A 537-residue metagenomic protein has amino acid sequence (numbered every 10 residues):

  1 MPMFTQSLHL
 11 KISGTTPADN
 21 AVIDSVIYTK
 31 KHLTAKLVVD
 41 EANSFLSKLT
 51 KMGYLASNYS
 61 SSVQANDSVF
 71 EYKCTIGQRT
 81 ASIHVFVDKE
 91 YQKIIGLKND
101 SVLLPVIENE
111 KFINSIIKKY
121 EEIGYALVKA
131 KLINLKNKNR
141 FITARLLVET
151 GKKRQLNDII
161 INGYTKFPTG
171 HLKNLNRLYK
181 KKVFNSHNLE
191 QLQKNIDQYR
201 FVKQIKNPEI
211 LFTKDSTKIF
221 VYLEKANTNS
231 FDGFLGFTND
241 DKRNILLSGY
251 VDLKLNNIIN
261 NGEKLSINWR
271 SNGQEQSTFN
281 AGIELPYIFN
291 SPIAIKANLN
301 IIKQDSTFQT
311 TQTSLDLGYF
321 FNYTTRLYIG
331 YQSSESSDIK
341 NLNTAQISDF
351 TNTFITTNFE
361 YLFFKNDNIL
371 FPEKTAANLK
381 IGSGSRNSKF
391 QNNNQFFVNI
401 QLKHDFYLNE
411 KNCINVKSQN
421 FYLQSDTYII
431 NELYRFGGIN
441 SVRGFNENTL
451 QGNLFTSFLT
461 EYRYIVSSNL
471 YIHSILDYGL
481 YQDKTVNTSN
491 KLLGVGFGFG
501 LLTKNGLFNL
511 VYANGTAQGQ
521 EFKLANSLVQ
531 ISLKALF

Functional and structural regions predicted by a protein language model:
M1-K11, S527, L533, F537: Bacterial Sec-dependent N-terminal signal peptides
M1-P2, C74, K254-N257: Short, flexible, solvent-exposed loop/turn segments with mixed acidic/basic and small polar residues
Q6-P17, V26-N239, Y250-D252, S266-G273 (+2 more regions): Periplasmic polypeptide-binding modules associated with outer-membrane biogenesis and secretion
V22-I23: Select transmembrane alpha-helical segments in multipass membrane proteins
A56, Y125-A130, L156, V202-I205 (+5 more regions): Short secondary-structure junction motifs
Y164, T351, F390-N394: Short, contiguous, pocket-lining structural segments that sit at or immediately flank catalytic/ligand-binding sites
N185-N188, L192-N378, F406, Y434-I439 (+4 more regions): Gram-negative/organellar outer-membrane beta-barrel architecture
D252, N280-G282, K374-F537: C-terminal transmembrane beta-barrel domains of outer membrane proteins
